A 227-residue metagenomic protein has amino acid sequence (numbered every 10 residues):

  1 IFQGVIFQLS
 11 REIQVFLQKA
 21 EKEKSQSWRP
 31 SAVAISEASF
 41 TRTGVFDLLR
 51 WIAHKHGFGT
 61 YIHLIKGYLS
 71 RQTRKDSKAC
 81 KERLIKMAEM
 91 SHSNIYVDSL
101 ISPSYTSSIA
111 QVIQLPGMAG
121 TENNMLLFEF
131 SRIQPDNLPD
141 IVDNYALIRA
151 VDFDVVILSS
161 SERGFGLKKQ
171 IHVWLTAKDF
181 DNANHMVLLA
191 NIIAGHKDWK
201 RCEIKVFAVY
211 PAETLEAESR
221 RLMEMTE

Functional and structural regions predicted by a protein language model:
I1-E227: Membrane-embedded alpha-helical bundles that form conduits across membranes
